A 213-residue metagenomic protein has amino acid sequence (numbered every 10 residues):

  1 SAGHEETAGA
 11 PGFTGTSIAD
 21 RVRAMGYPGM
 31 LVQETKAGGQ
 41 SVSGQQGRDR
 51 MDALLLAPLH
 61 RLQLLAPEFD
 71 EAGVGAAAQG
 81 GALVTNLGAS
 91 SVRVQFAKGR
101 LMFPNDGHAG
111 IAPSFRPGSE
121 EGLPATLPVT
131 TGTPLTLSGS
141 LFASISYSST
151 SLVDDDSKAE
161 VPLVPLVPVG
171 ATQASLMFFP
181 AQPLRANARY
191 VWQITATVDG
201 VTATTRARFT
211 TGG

Functional and structural regions predicted by a protein language model:
S1-D156, V191-I194: Functional surface patches built around histidine and acidic residues
G122-G213: Acidic, low-complexity Ser/Thr/Gly/Pro-rich repeat segments typical of extracellular/periplasmic and surface-exposed
